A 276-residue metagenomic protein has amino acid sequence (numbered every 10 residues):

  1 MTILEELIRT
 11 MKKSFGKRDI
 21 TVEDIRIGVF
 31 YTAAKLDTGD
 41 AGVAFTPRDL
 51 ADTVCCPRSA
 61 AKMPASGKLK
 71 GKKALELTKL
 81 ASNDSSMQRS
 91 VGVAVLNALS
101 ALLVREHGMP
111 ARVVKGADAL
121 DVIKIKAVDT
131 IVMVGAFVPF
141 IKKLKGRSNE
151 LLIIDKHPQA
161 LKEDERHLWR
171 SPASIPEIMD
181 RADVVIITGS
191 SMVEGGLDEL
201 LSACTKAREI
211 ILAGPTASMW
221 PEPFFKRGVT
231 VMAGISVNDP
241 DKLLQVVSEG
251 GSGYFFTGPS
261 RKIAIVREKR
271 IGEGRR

Functional and structural regions predicted by a protein language model:
M1-G146, V247-E249, I263-R276: Electropositive, gly/pro-rich neighborhoods at or near active sites that engage anionic ligands
A127, D180-R181: Alpha-helix C-terminal capping/helix-to-coil transition sites in glycosyltransferase folds
V132, V184-T188, I211: Structural motif
F137, H157, T216: Residues in the short beta-alpha loop(s) of Rossmann-like NAD(P)-binding domains
L144-R147, M179-D180, L201-A207: Short, conserved loop/helix-junction motifs that constitute active-site signature segments in enzyme catalytic cores
N149-D164: NAD(P)-binding Rossmann-fold cofactor-contacting core
W169-D180: Short acidic low-complexity segments
E209-R276: C-terminal functional extensions of proteins
